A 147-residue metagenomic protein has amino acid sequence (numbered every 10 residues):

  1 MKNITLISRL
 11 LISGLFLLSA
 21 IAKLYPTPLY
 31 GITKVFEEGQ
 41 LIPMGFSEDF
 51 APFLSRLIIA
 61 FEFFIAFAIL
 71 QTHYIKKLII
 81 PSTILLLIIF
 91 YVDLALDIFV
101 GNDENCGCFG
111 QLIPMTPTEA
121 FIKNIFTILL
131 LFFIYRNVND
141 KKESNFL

Functional and structural regions predicted by a protein language model:
M1-L147: Membrane-interfacial helix-loop segments of redox and metal-homeostasis proteins, especially TM-loop-TM junctions
